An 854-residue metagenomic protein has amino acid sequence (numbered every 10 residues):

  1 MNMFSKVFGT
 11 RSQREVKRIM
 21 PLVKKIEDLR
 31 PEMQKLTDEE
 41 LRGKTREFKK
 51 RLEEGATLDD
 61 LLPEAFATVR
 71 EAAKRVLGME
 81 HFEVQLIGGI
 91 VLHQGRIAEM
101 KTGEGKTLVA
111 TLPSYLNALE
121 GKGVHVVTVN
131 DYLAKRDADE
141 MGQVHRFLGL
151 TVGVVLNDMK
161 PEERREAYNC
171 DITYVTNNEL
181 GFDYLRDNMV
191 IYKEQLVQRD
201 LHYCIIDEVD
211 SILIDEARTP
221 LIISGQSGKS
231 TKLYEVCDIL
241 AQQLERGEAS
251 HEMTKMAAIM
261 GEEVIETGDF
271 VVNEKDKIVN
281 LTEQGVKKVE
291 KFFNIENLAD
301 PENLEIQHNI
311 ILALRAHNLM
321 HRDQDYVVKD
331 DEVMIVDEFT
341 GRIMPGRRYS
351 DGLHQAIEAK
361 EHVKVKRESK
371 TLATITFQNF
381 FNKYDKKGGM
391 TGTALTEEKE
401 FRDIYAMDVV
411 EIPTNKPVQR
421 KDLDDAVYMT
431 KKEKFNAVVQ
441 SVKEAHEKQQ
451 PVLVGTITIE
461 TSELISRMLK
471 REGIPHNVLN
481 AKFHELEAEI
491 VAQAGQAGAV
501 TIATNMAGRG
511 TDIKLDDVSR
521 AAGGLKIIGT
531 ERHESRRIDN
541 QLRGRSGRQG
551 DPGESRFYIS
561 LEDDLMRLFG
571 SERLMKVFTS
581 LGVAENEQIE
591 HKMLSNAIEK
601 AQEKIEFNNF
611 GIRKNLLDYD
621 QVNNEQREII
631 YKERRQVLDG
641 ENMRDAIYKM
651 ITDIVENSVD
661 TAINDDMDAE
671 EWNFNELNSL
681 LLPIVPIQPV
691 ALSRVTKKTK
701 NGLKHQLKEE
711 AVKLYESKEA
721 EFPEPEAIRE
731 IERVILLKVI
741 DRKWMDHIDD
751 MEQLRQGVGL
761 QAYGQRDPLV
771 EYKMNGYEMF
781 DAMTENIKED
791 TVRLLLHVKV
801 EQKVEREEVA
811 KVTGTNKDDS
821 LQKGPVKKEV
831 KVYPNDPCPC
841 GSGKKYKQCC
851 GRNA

Functional and structural regions predicted by a protein language model:
M1-G582, Y631-K632, K649, D653: Conserved P-loop NTPase motor core
E27-P31, L617, E778, D836: Positions in alpha-helical segments
A110, V438, G824-P825, Y833: Active-site-adjacent structural elements in folded domains
Y326-M334, T340-R347, Q549-G550, F557 (+2 more regions): Extended, charged helical/alpha-beta scaffold domains that provide interaction surfaces
Q449-S462, D639-G640, L692-T696, P839: Short, Lys/Glu-rich amphipathic helical modules
V454, I502, W744, F780 (+2 more regions): Hydrophobic, well-ordered secondary-structure elements that form the walls of internal hydrophobic environments
V832-D836, G841-A854: A short, cysteine/histidine-rich metal-binding "knuckle" motif
